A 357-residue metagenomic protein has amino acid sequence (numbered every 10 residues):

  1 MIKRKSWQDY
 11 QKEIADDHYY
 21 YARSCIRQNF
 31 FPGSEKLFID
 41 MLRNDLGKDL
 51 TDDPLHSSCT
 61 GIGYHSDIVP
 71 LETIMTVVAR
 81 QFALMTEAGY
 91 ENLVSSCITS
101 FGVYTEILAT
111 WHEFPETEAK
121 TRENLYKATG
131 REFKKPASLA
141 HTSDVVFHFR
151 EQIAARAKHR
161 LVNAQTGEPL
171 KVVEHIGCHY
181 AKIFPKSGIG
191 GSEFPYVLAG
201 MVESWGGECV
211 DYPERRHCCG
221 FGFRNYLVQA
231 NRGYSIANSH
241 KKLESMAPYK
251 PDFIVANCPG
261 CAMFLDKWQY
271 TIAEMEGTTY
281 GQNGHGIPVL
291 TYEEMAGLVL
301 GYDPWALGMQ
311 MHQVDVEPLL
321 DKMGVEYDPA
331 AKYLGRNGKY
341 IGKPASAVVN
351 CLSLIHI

Functional and structural regions predicted by a protein language model:
Y10-I14, Y20-A22, I26-H65: N-terminal glycine-rich anion-binding loop in soluble enzyme alpha/beta folds
N29-P32, F38, S143-A157, K182-G200: Active-site glycine- and acidic-residue-rich loops that bind and position anionic ligands or nucleotide-like cofactors
D49-P70, H179, S204-R232: Short connector loops at secondary-structure junctions
D67-E91, A230: Short, structured active-site "lid" loops
R122-F149, E276-M311: Short, flexible loop segments at boundaries between secondary-structure elements
Q152-K171, G177-Y180, G286, Y292-C351: C-terminal capping/extension of enzyme domains
Y234-K250: A short, acidic, amphipathic alpha-helical segment used as a generic capping/interface helix at domain edges
I355-I357: Conserved small/polar residues in nucleotide/adenosyl-binding loops
